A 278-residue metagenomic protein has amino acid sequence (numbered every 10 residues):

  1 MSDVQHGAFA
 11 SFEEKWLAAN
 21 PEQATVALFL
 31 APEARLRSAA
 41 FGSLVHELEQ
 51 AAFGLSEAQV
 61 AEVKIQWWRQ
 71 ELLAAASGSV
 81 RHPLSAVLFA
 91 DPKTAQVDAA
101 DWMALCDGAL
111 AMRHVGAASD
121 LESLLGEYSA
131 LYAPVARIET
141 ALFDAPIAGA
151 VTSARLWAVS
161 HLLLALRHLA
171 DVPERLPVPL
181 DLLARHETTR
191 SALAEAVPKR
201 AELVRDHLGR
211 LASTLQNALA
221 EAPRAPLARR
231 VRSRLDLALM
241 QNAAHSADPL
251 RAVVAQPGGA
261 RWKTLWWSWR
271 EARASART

Functional and structural regions predicted by a protein language model:
M1-F89, L105, Y128-R137, A150-V159 (+2 more regions): Catalytic cores of Mg2+-dependent Asp-rich isoprenoid enzymes
A90-I138: Hydrophobic alpha-helical segments and helix pairs
T140-F143: Catalytic palm subdomain of template-directed nucleic-acid polymerases, centered on the conserved carboxylate motif
